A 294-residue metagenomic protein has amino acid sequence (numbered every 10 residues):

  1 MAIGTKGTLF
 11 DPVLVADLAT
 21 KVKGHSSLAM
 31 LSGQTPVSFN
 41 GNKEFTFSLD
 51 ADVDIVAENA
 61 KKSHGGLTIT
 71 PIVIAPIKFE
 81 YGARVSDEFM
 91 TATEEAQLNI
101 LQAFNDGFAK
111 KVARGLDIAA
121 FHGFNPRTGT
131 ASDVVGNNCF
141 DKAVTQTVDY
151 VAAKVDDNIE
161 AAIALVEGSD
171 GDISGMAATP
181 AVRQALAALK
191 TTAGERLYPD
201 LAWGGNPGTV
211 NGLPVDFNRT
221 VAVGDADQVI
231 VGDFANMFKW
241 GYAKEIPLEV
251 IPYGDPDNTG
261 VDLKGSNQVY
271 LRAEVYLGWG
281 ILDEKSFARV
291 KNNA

Functional and structural regions predicted by a protein language model:
M1-L28, G33-T35, I251-Y253, N258-A294: Protruding loop/beta-arch "assembly-hinge" segments enriched in small, turn-prone residues
A2-G82, D106, S286: Assembly/oligomerization interface modules of large self-assembling protein complexes
S38, I77, D170, T209 (+2 more regions): A short, structural micro-pattern
F47-S48, S86, T179-A181, N218 (+1 more regions): Structured loops at beta-to-helix junctions and adjacent beta-edge loops in soluble globular domains
V53-I55, V85, T93-E94, A185-A188 (+2 more regions): Short helix/loop capping segments that flank catalytic or ligand/cofactor-binding pockets
N59-K62, L98-Q102, T192-A193, V231 (+1 more regions): Short intrinsically disordered coil segments
S86-G168, R289-A294: Alpha-helical scaffold segments that mediate packing/assembly in large oligomeric complexes
V148-D262: Extended oligomerization regions of viral-like shell subunits
